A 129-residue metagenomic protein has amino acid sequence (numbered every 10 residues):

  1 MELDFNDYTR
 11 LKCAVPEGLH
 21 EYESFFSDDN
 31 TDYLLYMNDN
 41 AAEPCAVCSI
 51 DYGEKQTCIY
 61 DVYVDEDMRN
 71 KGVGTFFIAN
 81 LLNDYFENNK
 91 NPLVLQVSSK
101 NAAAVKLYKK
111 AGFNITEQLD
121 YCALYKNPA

Functional and structural regions predicted by a protein language model:
M1-D28, M37: Short amphipathic alpha-helix that is part of the acyltransferase structural core
S27-T31, M37-N40, C45-Y63: A conserved beta-strand-loop-helix scaffold within acyl/acetyltransferase catalytic domains
P44-A46, G74, E117: A structural microfeature
V64, N70-E87, K106-K110: Conserved acetyl-CoA-binding loop-helix of GNAT-fold acetyltransferases
Y85-Q96: Conserved GNAT acetyl-CoA-binding A-motif
L95-V105, Y121-P128: Conserved beta-strand-loop-alpha-helix junction that forms the acyl-donor binding cleft
K109-Q118: Conserved acetyl-CoA-binding loop of GNAT-fold acetyltransferases
